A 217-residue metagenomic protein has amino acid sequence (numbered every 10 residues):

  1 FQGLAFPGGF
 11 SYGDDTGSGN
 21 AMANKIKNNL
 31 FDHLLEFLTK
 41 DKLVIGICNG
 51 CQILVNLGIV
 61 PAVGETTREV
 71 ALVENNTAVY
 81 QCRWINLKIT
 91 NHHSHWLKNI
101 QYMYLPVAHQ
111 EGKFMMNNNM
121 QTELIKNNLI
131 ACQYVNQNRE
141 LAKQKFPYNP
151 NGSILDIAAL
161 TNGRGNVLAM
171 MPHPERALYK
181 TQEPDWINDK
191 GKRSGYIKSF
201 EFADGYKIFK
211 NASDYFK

Functional and structural regions predicted by a protein language model:
Q2-G3: Short, Asp-centered acidic motifs that coordinate Mg2+ and/or phosphate in catalytic or ligand-binding sites
G8-F10, P172: Short glycine-/small-residue-rich Rossmann-like dinucleotide-binding loops
Y12-H93: Cysteine-nucleophile active-site neighborhood
L34-T39, T67-K217: Amide-donor transfer/coupling interface in amidating biosynthetic enzymes
